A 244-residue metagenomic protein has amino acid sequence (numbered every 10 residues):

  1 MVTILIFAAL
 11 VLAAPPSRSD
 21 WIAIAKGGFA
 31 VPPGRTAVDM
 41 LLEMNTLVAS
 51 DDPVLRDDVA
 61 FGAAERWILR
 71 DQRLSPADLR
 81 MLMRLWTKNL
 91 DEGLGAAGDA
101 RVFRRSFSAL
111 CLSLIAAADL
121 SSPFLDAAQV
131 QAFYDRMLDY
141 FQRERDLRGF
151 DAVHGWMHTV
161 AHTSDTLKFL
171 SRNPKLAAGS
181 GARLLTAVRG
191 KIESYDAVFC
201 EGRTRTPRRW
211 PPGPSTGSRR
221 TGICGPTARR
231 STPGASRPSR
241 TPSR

Functional and structural regions predicted by a protein language model:
I4-P16: Hydrophobic h-region of N-terminal signal peptides that target proteins for export in Gram-negative bacteria
L10, I24, P32, R143-E144 (+1 more regions): Generic signature of intrinsically disordered, low-complexity segments enriched in small/polar residues
A14-A25: N-terminal low-complexity, Pro/Thr/Ser-rich intrinsically disordered segments that act as propeptides or flexible
A25-L138, T216-I223, T227, P233-S243: Alpha-helical solenoid scaffolds in large eukaryotic transport, assembly, and signaling factors
L82-T87, D91, G95-T221: Eukaryote-skewed repeat-based solenoidal scaffolds used as protein-protein interaction platforms, primarily
